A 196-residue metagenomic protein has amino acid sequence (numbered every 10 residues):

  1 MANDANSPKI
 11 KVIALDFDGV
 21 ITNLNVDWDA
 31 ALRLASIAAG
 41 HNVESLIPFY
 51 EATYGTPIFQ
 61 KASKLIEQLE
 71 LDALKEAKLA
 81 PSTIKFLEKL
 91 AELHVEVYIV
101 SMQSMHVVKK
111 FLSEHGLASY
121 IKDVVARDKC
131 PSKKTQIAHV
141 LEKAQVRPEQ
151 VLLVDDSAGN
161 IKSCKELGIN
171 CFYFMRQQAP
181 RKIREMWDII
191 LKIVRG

Functional and structural regions predicted by a protein language model:
M1-P48: Active-site neighborhood of HAD-like aspartate-dependent phosphohydrolases
P8-V12, K133-A158: Conserved Lys-Pro-Asp/Glu-containing loop-to-beta segment of HAD-superfamily phosphomonoesterases, centered on
V20, D27, M105, G159 (+1 more regions): Conserved Rossmann-like nucleotide-cofactor binding loop
I58-E70, A118-K122: Short, basic/glycine-rich phosphate-binding loops at helix/coil junctions that contact nucleotide phosphates
L71-I99, K109, K134-T135: Short, acidic loop-to-helix structural element flanking the phosphoryl-transfer center in phosphate-processing enzymes
L79, V97, A126, L153-V154: Conserved SAM-binding loop
E88-Y98, M102-K129, K143-A144: Substrate-recognition/cap helix-loop segment adjacent to the acidic, metal-dependent catalytic center of Asp-based
P148-I189: Acidic, Mg2+-coordinating phosphoryl-transfer loop and its flanking beta/alpha structural elements, shared across
